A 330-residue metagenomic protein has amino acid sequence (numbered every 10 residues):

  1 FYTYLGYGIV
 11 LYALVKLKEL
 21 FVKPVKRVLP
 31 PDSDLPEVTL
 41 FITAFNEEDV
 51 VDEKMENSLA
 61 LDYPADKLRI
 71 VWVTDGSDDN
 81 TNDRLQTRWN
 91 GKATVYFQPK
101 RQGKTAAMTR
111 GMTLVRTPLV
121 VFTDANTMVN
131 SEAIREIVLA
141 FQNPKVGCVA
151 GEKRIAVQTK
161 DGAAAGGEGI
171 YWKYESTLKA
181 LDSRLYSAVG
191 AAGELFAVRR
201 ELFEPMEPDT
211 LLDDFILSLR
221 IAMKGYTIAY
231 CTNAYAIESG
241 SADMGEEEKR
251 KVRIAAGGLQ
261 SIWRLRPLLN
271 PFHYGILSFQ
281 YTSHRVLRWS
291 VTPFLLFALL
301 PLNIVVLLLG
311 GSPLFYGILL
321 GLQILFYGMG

Functional and structural regions predicted by a protein language model:
A13, L17-K18, V25, P30 (+2 more regions): Membrane-embedded multi-pass helical conduit in multi-pass membrane proteins, especially envelope-biosynthetic
V15, N90, F97, T105-A107 (+3 more regions): Long helical/loop segments within the catalytic core of UDP-sugar-dependent glycosyltransferases, especially the large
P36-T39, R69, I216: Cell-envelope/extracellular polymer assembly enzymes that use nucleotide-activated donors
T39, N57, T74-D83, K100 (+1 more regions): A conserved acidic beta->alpha catalytic loop
D49-E53, K67, D79-T87, E132: Acidic helix N-cap motif at the loop->helix transition within catalytic regions of sugar-transfer enzymes
E56-K67: Short, acidic, metal-binding catalytic loop of nucleotide-sugar glycosyltransferases
V120: Short aromatic/hydrophobic "clamp" motif used to bind/position activated sugar donors
F141-Y174, D209-D213, S218-H284: Catalytic donor/gating beta->alpha subdomain of glycosyltransferases that bind UDP-sugars
